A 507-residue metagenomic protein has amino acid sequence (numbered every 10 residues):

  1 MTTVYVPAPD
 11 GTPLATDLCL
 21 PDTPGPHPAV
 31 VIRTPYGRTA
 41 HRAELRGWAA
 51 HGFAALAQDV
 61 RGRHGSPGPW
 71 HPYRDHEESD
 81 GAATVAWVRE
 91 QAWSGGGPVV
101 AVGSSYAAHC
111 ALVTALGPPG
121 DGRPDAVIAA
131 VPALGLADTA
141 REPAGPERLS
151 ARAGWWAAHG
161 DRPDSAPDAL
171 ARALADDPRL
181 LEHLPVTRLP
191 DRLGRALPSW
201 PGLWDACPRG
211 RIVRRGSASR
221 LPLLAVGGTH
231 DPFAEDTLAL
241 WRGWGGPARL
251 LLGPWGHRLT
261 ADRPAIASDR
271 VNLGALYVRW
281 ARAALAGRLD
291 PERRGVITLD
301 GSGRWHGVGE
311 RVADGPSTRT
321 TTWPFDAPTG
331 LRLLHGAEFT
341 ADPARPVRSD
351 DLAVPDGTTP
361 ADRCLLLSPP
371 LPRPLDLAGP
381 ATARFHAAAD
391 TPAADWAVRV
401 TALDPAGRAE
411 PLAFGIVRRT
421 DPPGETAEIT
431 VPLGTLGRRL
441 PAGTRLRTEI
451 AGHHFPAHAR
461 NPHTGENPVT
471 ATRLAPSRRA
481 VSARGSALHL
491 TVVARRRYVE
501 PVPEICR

Functional and structural regions predicted by a protein language model:
M1-G25, L371: N-terminal cap/lid segment of alpha/beta-hydrolase-fold proteins
Y5, R288-R507: Glycine/threonine-rich phosphate-binding loop and adjacent beta-strand/alpha-helix elements that clamp
T23-P24, P69-E77, A86-V100: Gly/Ser-rich "nucleophile elbow"/oxyanion-hole loop immediately N-terminal to the catalytic nucleophile in hydrolases
P26-P35: Short beta-strand element of the alpha/beta-hydrolase
A49-G65: Conserved alpha/beta-hydrolase
A108-G120, L240: Short glycine-enriched nucleophile-adjacent loop and the immediately C-terminal alpha-helix near the catalytic center
L116-A218: Accessory cap/linker subdomain of secreted extracellular hydrolases
S219, A225-G227: Short beta-strand/loop motif that positions the catalytic acidic residue of the alpha/beta-hydrolase fold
